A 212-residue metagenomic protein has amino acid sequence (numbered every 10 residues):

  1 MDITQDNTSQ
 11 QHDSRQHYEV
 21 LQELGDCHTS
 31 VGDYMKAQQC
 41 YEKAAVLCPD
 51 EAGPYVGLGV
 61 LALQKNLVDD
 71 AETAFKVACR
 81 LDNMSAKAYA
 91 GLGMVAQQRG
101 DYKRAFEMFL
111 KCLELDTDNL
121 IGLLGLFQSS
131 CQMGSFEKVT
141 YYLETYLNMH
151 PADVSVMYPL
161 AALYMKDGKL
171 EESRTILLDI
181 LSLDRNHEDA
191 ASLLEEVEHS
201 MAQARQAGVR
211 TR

Functional and structural regions predicted by a protein language model:
D2, V31-K43, K65-V77, Q98-K111 (+3 more regions): Structural signature of tandem alpha-helical TPR/SEL1-like repeats, specifically the intra-repeat loop/turn
D13-G53, G57-L67: Alpha-helical segment of the N-proximal tetratricopeptide repeat
